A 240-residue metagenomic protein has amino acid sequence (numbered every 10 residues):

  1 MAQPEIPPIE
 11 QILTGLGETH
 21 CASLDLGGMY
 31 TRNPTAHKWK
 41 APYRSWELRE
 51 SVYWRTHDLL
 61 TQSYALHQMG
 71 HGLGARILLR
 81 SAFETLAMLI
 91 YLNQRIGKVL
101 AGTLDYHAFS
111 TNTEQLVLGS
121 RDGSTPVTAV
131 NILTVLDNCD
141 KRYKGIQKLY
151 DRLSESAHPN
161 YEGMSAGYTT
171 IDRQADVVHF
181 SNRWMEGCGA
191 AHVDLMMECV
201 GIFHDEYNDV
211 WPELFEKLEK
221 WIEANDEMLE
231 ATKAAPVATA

Functional and structural regions predicted by a protein language model:
M1-L79, E84, L89-L92, G97-A240: A cross-kingdom marker of C-terminal helix-rich interaction/assembly modules
